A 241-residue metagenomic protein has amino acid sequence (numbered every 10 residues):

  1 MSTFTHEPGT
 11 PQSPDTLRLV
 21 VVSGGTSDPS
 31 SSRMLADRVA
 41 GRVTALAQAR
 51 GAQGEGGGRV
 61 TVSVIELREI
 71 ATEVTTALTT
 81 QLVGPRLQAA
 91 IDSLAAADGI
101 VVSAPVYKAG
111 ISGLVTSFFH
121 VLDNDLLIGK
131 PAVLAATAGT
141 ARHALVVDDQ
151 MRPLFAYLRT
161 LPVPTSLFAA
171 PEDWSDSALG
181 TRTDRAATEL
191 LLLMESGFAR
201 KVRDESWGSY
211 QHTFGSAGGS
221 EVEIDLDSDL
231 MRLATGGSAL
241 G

Functional and structural regions predicted by a protein language model:
M1-S103, A109-T116, E221-G241: N-terminal beta1-alpha1-beta2 submodule of the flavodoxin-like/Rossmannoid cofactor-binding fold
T3-F4, F168-G241: Glycine-rich phosphate/pyrophosphate-binding loop and the adjoining helix
L19, V62, A132, P162-V163: Hydrophobic/aromatic residues located in beta-strands of well-ordered beta-sheets within soluble catalytic
T26, V39, T61, A109 (+6 more regions): Long, low-complexity hydrophobic alpha-helices enriched in A/L/V/I and glycine
L35-V39, V147, A186: Hydrophobic alpha-helical membrane-association signature
T44-Q48, A52, A156, T160 (+1 more regions): Generic secondary-structure signature for well-ordered alpha-helical cores
S63-T72, A156-W174: Mobile beta-alpha loop/short-helix "lid" or hinge segments that flank ligand
L82-L158: Helix-loop-strand module that forms the ligand-binding subsite of alpha/beta enzymes
